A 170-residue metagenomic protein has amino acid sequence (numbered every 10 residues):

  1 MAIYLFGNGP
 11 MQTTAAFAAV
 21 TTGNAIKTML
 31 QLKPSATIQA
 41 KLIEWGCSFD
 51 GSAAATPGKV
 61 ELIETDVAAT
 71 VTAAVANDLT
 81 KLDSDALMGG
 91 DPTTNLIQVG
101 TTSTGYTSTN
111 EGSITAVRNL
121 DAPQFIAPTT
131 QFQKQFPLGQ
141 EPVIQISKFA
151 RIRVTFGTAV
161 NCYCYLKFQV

Functional and structural regions predicted by a protein language model:
M1-V170: Surface-exposed, low-hydrophobicity beta-strand/loop segments enriched in small/polar/acidic residues
